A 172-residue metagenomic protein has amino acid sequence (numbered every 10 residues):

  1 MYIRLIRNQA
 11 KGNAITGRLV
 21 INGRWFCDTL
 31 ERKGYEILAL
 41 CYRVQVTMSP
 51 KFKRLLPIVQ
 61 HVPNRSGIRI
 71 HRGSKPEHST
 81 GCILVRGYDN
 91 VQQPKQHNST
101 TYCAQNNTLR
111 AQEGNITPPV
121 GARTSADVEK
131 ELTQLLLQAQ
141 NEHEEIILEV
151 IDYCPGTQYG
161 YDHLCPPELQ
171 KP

Functional and structural regions predicted by a protein language model:
M1-P172: Cell wall/extracellular polymer interaction/catalysis modules
